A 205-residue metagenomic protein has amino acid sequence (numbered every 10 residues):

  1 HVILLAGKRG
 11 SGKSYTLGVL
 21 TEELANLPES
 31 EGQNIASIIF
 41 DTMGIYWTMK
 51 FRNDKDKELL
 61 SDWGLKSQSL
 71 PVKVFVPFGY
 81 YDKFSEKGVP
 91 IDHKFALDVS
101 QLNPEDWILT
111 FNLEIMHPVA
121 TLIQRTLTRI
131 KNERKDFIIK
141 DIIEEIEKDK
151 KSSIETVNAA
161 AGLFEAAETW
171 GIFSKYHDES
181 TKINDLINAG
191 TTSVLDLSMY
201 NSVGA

Functional and structural regions predicted by a protein language model:
H1: Conserved pre-motif I regulatory segment
L5: Hydrophobic anchor at the beta1->P-loop junction of P-loop NTPases
K8, T21-A205: P-loop NTPase motor domains
G12: Conserved glycine(s) of the Walker
T16, L20: Hydrophobic positions on the alpha1 helix immediately C-terminal to the Walker A/P-loop
